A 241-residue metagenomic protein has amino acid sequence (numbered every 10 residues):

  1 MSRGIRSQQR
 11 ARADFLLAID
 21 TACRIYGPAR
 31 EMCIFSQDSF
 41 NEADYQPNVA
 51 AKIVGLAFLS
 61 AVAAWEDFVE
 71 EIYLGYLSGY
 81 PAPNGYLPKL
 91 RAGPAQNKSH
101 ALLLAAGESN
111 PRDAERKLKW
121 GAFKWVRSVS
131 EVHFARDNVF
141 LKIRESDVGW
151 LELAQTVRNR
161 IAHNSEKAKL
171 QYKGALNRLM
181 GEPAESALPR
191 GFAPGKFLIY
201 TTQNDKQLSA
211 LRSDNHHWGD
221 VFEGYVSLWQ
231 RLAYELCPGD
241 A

Functional and structural regions predicted by a protein language model:
M1-L59, A63, E71-L77: Charged alpha-helical initiation segments
R3-E31, F35, S146-G149, V157 (+1 more regions): Polyanionic, low-complexity intrinsically disordered segments
D38, G75, Y80-P81, G85 (+3 more regions): Generic preference for flexible, low-structure residues
D44, A50-I53, A57-V157: Helix-loop junctions and short alpha-helical segments
